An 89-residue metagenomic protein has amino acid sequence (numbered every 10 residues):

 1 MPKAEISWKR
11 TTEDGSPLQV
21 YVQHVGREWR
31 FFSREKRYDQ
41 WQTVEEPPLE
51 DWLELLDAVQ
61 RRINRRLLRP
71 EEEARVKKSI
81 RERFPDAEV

Functional and structural regions predicted by a protein language model:
M1-Q23: Short, charged/polar N-terminal "headpieces" of proteins
P2-I6, G26, E50-E54: Domain-level signature for proteins that mediate thiol-based redox and metal-cofactor handling
Y21-Q40: Short beta-strand segments and strand-loop junctions that repeat across beta-rich extracellular domains
R34-V89: Mixed-charge, Lys/Arg-enriched low-complexity segments
